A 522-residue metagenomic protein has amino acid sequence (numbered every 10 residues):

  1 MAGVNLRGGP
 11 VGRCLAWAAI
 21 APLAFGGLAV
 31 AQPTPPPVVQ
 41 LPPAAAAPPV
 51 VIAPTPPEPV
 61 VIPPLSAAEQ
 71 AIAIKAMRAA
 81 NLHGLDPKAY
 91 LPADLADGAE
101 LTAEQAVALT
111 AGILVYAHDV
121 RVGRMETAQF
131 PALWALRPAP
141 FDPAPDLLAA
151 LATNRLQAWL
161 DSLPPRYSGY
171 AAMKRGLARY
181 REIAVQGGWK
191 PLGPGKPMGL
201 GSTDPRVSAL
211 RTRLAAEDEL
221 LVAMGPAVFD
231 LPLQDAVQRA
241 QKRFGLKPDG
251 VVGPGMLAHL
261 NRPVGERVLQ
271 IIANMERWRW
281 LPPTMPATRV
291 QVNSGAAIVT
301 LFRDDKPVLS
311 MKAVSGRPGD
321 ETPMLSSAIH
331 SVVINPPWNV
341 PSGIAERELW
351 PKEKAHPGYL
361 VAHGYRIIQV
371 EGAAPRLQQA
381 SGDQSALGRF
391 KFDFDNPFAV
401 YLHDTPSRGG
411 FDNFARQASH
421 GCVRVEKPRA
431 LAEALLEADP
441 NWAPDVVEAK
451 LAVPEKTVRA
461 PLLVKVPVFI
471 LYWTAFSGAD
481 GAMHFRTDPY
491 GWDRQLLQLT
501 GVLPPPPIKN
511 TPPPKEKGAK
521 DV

Functional and structural regions predicted by a protein language model:
M1-P10: N-terminal secretory signal peptides that target proteins for export/translocation
P10-V11, T203: Residues at the start of alpha-helices and the adjacent loop-to-helix junctions
V11-G12, G195: Structural motif marking the loop-to-transmembrane transition
C14-G26: Bacterial N-terminal signal peptides
G27-A31: Sec/Tat signal peptide C-region and signal peptidase I cleavage site
P33-P140, A144-A149: Cationic-aromatic interfacial patches
L41, L114, A139, A152-V522: Well-ordered beta-sheet/strand-loop patches within structured domains
